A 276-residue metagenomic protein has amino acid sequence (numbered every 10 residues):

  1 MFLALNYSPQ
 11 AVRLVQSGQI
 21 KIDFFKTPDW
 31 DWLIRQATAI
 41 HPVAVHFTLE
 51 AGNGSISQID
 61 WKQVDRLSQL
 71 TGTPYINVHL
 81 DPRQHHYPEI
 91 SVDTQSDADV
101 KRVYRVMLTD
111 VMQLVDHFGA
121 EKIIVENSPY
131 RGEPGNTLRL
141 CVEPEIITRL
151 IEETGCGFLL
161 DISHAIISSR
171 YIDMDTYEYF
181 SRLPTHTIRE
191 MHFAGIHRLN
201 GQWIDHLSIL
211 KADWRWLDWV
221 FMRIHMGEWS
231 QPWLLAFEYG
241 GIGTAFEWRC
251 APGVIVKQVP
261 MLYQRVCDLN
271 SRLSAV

Functional and structural regions predicted by a protein language model:
M1-S68: N-terminal pre-domain/capping segments
M1-Y7, I20-T27, H41-F47, P74-V78 (+4 more regions): Hydrophobic faces of well-ordered beta-strands that scaffold small-molecule active sites in alpha/beta enzyme cores
P9, D29-D31, L49-A51, L80-Q84 (+4 more regions): Active-site-proximal loop/turn and secondary-structure-junction residues that shape catalytic pockets, frequently
Q16-K21, Q36-A39, Q69-L70, D116-F118 (+3 more regions): Flexible, charged surface loops at secondary-structure boundaries
G54-S55, D93-Y104, S168-P232, G240-G241 (+1 more regions): Gly/Pro-rich active-site loop or hairpin
Q58-G157, I167, V254: Active-site acidic/histidine proton-transfer and metal-coordination neighborhood in alpha/beta enzyme cores
P134-T137, I162-S163, S169-I172, W203: A short secondary-structure junction signal
F246-V276: C-terminal helical cap(s) of enzyme catalytic domains, especially alpha/beta-barrels
